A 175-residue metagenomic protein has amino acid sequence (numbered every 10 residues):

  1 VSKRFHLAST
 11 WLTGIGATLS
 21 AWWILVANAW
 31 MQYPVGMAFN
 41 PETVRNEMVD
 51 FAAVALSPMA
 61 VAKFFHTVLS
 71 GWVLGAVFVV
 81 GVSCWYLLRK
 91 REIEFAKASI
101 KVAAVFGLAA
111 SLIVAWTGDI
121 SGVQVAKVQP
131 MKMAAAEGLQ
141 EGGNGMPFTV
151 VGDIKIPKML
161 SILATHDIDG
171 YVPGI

Functional and structural regions predicted by a protein language model:
V1-I175: Polytopic transmembrane helical bundles with strong interfacial aromatic enrichment
